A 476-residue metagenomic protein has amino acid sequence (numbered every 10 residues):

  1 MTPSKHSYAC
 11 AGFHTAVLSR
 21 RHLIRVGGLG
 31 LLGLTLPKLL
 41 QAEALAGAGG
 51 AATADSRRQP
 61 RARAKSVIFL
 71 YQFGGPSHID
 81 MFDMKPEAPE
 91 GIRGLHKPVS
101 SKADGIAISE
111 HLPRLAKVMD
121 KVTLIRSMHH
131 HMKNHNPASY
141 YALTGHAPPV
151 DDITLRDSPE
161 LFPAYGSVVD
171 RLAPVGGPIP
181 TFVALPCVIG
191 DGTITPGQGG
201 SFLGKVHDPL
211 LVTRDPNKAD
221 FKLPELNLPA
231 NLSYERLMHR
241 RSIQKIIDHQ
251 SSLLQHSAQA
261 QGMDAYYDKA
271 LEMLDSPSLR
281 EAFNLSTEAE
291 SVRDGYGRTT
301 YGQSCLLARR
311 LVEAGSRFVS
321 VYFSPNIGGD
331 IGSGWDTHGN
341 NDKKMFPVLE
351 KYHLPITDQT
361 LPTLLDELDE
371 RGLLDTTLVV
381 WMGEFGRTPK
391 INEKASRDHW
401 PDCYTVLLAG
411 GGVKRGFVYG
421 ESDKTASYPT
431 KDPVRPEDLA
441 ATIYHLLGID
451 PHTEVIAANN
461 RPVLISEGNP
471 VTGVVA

Functional and structural regions predicted by a protein language model:
T2-A476: Ligand-binding pockets and gating/stacking loops
